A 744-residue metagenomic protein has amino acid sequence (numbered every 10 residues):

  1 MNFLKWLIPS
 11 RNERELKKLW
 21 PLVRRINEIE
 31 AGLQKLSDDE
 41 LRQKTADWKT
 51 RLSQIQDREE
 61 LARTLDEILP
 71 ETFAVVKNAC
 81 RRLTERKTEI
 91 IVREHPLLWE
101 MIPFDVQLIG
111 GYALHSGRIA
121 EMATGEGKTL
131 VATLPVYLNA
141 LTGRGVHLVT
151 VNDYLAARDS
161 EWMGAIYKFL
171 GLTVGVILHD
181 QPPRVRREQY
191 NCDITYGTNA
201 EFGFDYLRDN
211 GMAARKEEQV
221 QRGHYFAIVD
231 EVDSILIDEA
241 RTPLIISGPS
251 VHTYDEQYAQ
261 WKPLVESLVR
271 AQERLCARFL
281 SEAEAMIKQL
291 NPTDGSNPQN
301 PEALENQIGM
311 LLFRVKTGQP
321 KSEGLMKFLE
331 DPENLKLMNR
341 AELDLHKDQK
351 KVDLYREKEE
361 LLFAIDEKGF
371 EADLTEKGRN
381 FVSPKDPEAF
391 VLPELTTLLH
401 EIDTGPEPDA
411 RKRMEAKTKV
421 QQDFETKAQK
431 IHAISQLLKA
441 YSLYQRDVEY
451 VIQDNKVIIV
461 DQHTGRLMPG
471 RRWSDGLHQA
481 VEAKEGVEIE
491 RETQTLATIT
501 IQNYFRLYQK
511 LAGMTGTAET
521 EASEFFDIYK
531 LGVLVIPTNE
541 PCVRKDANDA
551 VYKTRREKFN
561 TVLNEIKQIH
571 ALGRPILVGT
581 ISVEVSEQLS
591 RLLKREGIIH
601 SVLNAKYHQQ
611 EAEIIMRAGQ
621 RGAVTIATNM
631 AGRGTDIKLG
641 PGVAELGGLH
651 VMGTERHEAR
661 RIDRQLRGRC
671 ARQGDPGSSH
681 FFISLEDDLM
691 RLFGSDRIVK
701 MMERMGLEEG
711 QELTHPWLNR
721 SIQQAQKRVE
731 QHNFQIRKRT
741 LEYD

Functional and structural regions predicted by a protein language model:
M1-G706, R737: Conserved P-loop NTPase motor core
D696-N733: C-terminal helicase lobe
N733-D744: C-terminal accessory/connector segments of nucleic-acid motor ATPases
